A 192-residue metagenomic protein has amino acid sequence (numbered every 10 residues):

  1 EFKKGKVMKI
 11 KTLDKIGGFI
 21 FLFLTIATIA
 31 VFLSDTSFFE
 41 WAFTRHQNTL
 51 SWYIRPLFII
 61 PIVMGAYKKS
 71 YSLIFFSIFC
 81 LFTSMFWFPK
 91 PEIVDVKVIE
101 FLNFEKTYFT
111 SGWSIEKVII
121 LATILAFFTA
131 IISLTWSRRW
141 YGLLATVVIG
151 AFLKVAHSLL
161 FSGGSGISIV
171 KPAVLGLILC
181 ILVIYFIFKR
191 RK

Functional and structural regions predicted by a protein language model:
V7-F21: N-terminal membrane topogenic signal
F23-T36: Alpha-helical transmembrane segments of multi-pass membrane proteins
I26-I29, C80-K90, I149-L159: Aromatic-anchored segments of alpha-helical transmembrane domains
L33-R45, F101-G112, I132-W136: Short juxtamembrane and helix-loop transition motifs at transmembrane-helix boundaries in membrane proteins
W41-S51, P91-E92, S111-E116, Y141-L144: Short, amphipathic, aromatic/basic-enriched membrane-interface segments that mark the entry/exit of transmembrane
I74-E100: Transmembrane alpha-helix/helix-exit interface in multi-pass inner-membrane proteins
L102-L125, P172: A loop-to-helix transmembrane entry motif
G142-K192: Glycine-rich, aromatic-bearing surface loops/beta-hairpins
